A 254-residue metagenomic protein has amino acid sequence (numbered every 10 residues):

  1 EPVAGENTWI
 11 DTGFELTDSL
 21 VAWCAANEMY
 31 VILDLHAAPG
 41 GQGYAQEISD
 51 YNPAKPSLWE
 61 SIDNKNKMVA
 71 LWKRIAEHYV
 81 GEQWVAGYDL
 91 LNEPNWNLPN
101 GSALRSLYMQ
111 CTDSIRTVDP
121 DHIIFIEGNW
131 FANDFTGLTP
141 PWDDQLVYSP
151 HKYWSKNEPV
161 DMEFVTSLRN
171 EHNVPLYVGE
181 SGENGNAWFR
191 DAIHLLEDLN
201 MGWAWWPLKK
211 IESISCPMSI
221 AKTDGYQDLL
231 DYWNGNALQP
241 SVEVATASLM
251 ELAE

Functional and structural regions predicted by a protein language model:
P2-G87, L107-S114: An active-site-proximal structural segment forming one wall of the substrate-binding cleft that immediately precedes
V3, T12-T17, N100-S102, D161 (+2 more regions): Serine/threonine-rich low-complexity intrinsically disordered regions
E60, N66-K210, S215-N234: Extracellular glycoside hydrolase catalytic/binding regions
A221-E254: C-terminal functional modules
